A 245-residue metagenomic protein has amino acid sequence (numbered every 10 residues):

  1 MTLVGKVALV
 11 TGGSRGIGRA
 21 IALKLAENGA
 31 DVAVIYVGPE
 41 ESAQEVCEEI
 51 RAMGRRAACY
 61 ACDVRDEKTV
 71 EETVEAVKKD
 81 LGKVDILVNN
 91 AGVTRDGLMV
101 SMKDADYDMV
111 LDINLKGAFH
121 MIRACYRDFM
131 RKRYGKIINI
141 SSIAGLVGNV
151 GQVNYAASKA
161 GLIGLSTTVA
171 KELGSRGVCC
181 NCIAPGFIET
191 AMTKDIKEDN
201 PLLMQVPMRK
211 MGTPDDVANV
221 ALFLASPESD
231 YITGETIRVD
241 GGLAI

Functional and structural regions predicted by a protein language model:
V7, S14-G16: Conserved glycine-rich cofactor-binding loop
A30-E45: Conserved glycine-rich Rossmann-like NAD(P)H-binding loop of the short-chain dehydrogenase/reductase
L98-M99, K103-L111, L202: Substrate-binding pocket helix/loop in short-chain dehydrogenase/reductase
I122, S158, S166: Active-site helix of classical SDR
R127, K171-S175, D230: Alpha-helical segment proximal to the catalytic Tyr-Lys
Y134, M211-V239, A244: C-terminal substrate-recognition "lid" of short-chain dehydrogenase/reductases
S142: Residue(s) in the substrate-gating loop at a strand-loop-helix junction that position the organic substrate next
